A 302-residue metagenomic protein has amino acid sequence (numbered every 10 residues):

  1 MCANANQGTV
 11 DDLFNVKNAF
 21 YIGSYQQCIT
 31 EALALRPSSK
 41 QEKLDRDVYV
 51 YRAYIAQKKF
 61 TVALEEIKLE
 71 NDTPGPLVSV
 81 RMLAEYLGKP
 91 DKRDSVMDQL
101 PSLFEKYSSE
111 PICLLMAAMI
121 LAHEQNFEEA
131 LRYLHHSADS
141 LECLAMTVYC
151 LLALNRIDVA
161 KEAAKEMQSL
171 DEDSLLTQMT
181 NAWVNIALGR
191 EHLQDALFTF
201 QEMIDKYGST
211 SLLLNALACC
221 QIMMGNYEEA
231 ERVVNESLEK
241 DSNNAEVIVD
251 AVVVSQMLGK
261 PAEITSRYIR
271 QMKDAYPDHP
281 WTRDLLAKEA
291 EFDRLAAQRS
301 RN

Functional and structural regions predicted by a protein language model:
M1-I22, P90-D94, Q99, L103 (+3 more regions): Intrinsic disorder/low-complexity signal
C2-L13, I22-D45, Q57-P76, L100: Internal amphipathic alpha-helical repeat/solenoid segments
N4-L13, K40-D47, N71-R81, K106-L115 (+5 more regions): Generic helix N-cap/helix-start motif at coil->alpha-helix transitions
V10-E31, V80, D91, S109-H123: Alpha-helical segment of the N-proximal tetratricopeptide repeat
N15, M179-N181, I186-N302: Structured C-terminal portions of repeat-based eukaryotic scaffold domains
A19, Y54, E85, L121 (+4 more regions): Residue at a conserved register position within TPR or TPR-like alpha-solenoid repeats
I22, Q57, G88-P90, E124 (+4 more regions): Structural motif corresponding to the intra-repeat A-B loop/turn of tetratricopeptide repeats
Q27-A34, K59-N71, K92-K106, N126-S137 (+5 more regions): Alpha-helical repeat scaffolds
